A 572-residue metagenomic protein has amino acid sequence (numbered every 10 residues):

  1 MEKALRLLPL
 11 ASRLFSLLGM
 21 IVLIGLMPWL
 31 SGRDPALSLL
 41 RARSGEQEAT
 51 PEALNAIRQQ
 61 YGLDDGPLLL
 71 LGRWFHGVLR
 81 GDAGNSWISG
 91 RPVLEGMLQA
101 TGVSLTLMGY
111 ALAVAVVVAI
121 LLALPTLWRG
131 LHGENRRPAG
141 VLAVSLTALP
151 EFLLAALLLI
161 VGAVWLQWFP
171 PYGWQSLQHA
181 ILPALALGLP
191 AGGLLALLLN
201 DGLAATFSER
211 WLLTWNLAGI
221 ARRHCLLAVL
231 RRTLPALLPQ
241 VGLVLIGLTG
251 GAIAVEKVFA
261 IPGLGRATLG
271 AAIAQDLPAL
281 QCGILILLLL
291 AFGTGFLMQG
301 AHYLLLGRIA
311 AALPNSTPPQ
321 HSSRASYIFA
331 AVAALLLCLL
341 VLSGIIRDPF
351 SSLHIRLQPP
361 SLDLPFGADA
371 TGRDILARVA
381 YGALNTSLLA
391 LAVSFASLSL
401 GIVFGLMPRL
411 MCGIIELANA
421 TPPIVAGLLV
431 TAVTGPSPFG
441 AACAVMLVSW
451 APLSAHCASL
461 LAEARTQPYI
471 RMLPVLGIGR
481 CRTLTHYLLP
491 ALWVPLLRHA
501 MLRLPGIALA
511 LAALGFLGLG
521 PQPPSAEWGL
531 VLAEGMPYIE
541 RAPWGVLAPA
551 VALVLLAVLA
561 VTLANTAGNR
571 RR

Functional and structural regions predicted by a protein language model:
M1-L5, G25, W87-R91, G109-V144 (+7 more regions): Transmembrane-helix boundary motif in ABC transporter permease subunits
F15-L23, R223-V255, L384-L400, C481-A513: Transmembrane alpha-helices
L17-G66, Q167-H179, L342-A370, Q522: Hydrophobic alpha-helical transmembrane segments of membrane transport/permease proteins and related membrane-embedded
I21-L39, Q240-L269, L428-L429, V433 (+4 more regions): Non-cytoplasmic
L63-I120, D369-A370, D374: An internal, D/E-rich "acidic patch" concept
Y110, A139-G193, P365, M411-A455 (+1 more regions): Generic hydrophobic transmembrane alpha-helix motif, especially the helices
S176-N216, P436-T485, P495-L504: Membrane-cytosol interface at the C-terminal ends of specific transmembrane alpha-helices in multi-pass membrane
Q281-S322, P408, V445-V448, L502 (+1 more regions): C-terminal transmembrane helix and the adjacent membrane-cytosol boundary/short C-terminal tail of inner/organellar
